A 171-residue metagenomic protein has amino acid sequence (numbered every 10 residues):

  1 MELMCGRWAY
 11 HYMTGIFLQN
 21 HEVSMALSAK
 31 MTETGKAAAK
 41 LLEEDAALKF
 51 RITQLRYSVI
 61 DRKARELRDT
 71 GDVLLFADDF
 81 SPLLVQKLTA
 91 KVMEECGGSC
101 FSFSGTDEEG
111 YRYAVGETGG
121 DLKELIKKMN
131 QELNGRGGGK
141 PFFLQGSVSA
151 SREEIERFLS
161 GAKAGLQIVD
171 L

Functional and structural regions predicted by a protein language model:
M1-Q19: Short, positively charged
M4-R7, A37-A47, A90, L159-I168: Generic hydrophobic segment detector
G6-W8, K30-E33, D121-L125: Secondary-structure junction/capping motif
R7, R51, R56, R62-R68 (+4 more regions): Arginine residue identity/basic-tract feature
T14, L18-E108: Hydrophobic helix-and-loop "lid/oligomerization" segment in the mid-to-C-terminal part of catalytic domains
D72-L171: Glycine-rich, acidic loop segments that terminate in or are immediately followed by a histidine
